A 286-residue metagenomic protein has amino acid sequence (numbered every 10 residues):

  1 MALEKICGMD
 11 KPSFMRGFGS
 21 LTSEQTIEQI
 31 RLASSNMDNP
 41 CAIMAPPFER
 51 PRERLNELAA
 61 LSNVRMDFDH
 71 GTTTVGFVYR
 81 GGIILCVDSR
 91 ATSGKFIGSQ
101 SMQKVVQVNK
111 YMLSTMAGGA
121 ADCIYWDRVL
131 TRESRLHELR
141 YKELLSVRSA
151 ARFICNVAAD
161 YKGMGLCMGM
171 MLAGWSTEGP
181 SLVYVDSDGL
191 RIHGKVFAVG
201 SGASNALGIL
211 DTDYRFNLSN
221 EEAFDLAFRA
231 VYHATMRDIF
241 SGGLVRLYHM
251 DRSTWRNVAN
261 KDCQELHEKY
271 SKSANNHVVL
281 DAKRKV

Functional and structural regions predicted by a protein language model:
M1-V286: Long, low-complexity N-terminal extensions
